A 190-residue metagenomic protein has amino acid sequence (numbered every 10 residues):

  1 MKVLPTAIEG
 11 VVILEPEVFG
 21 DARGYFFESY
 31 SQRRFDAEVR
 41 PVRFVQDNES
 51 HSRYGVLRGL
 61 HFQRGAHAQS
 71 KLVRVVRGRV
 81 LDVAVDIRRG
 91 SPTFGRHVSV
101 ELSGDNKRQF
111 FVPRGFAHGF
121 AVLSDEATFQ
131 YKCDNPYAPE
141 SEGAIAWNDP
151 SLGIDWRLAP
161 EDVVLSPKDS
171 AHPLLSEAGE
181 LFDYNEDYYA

Functional and structural regions predicted by a protein language model:
M1-R108, S124-E126, C133-A190: Non-catalytic, conserved peripheral segments adjacent to functional cores
H118: Active-site micro-motifs of SAM-dependent methyltransferase domains
